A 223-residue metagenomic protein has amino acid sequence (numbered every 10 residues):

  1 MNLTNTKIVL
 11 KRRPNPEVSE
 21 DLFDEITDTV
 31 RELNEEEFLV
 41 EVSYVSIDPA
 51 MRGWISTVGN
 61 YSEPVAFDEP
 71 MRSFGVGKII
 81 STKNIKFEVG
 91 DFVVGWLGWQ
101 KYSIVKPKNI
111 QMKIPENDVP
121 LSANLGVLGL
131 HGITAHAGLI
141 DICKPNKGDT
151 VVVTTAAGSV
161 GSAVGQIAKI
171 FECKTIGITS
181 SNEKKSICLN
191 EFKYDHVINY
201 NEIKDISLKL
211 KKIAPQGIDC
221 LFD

Functional and structural regions predicted by a protein language model:
L3-I8, F38: Short structural boundary motif marking the start of a folded domain
E17-T29: Short glycine/threonine/proline-enriched tight-turn/helix- or strand-capping micro-motif at secondary-structure
T29-I47, I55-W99: Glycine-rich beta-strand-centered segment in the early N-terminal region that forms part of a ligand/cofactor-binding
M71-K78, V89-T155: NAD(P)H dinucleotide-binding glycine-rich loop of Rossmann-like/cofactor-binding domains, especially the beta1-alpha1
A135, G165, K169: Gly/Ala-rich phosphate-binding loop of Rossmann-like dinucleotide-binding domains, activating on the conserved
T155-A156, S180: NAD(P)H cofactor-binding loop motif with strongest signal on the N-terminal glycine-rich segment
G161-S162: N-terminal Rossmann-fold NAD(P) dinucleotide-binding loop
K169-D223: Adenosine-nucleotide cofactor-binding segment
